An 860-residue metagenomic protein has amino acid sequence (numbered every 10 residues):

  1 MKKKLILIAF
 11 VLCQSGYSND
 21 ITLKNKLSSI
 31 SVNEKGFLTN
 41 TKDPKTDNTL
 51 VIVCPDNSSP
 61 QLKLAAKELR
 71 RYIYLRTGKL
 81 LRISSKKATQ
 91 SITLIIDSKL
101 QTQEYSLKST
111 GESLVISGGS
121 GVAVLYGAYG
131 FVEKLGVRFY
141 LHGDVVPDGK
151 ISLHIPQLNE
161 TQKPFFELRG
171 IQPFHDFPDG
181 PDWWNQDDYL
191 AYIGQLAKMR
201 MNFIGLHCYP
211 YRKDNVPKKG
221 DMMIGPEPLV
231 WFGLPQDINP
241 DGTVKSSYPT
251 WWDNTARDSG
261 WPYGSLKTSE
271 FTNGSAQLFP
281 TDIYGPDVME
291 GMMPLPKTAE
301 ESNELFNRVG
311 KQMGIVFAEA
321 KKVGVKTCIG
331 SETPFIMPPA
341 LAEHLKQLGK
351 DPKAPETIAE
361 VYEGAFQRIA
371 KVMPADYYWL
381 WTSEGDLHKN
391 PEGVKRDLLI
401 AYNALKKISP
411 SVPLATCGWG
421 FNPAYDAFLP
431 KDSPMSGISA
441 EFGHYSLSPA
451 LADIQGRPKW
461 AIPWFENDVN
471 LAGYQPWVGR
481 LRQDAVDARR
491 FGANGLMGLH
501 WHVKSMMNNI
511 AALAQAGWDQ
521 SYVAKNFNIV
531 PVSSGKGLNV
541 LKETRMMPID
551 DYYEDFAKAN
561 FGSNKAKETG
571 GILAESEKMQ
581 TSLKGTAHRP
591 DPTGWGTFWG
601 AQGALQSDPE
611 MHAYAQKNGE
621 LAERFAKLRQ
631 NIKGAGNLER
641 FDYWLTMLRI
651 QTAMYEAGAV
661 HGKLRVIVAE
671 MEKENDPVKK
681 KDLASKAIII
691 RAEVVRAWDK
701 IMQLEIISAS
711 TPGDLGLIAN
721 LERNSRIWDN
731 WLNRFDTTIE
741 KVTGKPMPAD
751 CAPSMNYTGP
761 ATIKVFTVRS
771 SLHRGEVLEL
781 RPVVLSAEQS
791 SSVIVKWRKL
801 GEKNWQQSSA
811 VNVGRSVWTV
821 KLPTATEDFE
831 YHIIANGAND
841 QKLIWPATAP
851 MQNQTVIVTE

Functional and structural regions predicted by a protein language model:
K4-C13: Sec-dependent N-terminal signal peptides
N19-F166: Contiguous, structured surface segment used for ligand recognition
P55-A66, G121-V124, D182-Y189, A299-S302 (+6 more regions): Solvent-exposed, acidic/flexible segments
L81-R82, I96, F139-L153, Q172-D176 (+9 more regions): Catalytic-core regions of glycoside hydrolase
T102, L107-I116, G121-L190, G194-Q195 (+10 more regions): Conserved structural scaffold segments of CAZyme catalytic domains across common CAZy folds
L196, Y655, G662, L785-Q789: Short solvent-exposed strand-capping/beta-turn motif centered on an Asx-Ser/Thr pair
V532-T758: Catalytic domains of carbohydrate-active enzymes that cleave complex glycans
R726-E860: Glycan-association/targeting regions that enable binding to alpha-glucans and other polysaccharides
